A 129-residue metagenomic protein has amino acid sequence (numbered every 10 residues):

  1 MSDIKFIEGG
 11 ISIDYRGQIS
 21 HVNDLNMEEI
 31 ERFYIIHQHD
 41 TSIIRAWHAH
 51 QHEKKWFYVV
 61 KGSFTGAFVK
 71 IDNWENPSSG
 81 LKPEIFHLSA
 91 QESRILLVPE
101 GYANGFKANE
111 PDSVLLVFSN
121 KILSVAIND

Functional and structural regions predicted by a protein language model:
M1-Q91, P111-V114, F118-D129: Non-catalytic, conserved peripheral segments adjacent to functional cores
L88-P111: Conserved metal-binding segment of the jelly-roll/cupin
